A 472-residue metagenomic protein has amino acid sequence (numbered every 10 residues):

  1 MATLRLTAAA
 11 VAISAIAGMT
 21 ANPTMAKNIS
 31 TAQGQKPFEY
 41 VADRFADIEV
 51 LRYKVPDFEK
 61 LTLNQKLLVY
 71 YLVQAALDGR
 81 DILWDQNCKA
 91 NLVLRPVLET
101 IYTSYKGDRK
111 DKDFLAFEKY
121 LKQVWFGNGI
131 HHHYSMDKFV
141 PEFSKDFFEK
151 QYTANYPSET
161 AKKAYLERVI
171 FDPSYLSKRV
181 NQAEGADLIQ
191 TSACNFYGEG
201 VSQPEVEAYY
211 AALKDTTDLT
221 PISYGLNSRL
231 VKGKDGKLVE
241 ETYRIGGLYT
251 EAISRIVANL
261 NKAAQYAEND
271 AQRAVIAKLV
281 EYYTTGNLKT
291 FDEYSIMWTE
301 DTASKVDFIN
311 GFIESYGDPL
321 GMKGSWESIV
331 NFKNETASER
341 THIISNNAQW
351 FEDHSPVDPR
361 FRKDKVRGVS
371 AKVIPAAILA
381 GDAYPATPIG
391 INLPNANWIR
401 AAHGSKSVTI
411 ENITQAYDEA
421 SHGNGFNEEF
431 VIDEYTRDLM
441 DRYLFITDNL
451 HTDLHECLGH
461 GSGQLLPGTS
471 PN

Functional and structural regions predicted by a protein language model:
M1-M25: Gram-negative bacterial Sec-dependent N-terminal signal peptides
K27-Q35, A75-L77, R95-P96, S104-G107 (+1 more regions): Boundary of Sec targeting at the N-terminus
G34-V97: N-terminal-proximal low-complexity accessory segments that begin disordered and transition into the first
T62, N269, N449-Q464: Active-site recognition of the HExxH zinc-binding catalytic motif
L83-W84, K89, V93-K119: Post-signal peptide N-terminal segment of secreted/secretory-pathway proteins
E118-K232, G236-D438, L444: Contiguous, non-catalytic segments that form substrate-binding/exosite surfaces or channel walls
D441-L450, N472: Secondary-structure capping and boundary motifs in well-ordered enzyme cores
G463-N472: Post-HEXXH active-site segment of zinc metalloproteases
